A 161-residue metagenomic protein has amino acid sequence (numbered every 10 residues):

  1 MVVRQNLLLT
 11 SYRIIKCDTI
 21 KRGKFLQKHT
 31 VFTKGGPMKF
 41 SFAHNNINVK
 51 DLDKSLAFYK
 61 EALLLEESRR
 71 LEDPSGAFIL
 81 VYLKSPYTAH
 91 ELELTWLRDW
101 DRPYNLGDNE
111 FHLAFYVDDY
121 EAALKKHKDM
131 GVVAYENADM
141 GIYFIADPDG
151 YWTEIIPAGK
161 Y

Functional and structural regions predicted by a protein language model:
S11, T19, T30, M38 (+2 more regions): Vicinal oxygen chelate
I15-K16, I20-K21, F25: Residues marking helix boundaries in flexible regions
V31-L56, E110-L113, G159-Y161: N-terminal beta-strand motif that seeds the catalytic metal site of vicinal oxygen chelate
K39, N46-A89, F144: Core segments of cupin and vicinal oxygen chelate
S41-K50, V81-P86, R102-K126, G141-A146 (+1 more regions): Vicinal oxygen chelate
S55-F58, A123-H127: Hydrophobic side chains in well-ordered alpha-helices
